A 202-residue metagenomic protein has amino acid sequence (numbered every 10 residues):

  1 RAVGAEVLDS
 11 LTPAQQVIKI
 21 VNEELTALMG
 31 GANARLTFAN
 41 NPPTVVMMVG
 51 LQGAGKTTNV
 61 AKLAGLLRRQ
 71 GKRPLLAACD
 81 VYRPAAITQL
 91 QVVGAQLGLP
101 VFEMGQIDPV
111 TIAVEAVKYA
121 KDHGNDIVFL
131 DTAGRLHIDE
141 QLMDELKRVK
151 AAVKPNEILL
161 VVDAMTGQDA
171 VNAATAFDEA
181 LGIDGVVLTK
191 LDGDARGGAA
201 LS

Functional and structural regions predicted by a protein language model:
R1-C79, A86-T132, E145: Primarily NTPase-proximal linker/entry elements flanking Walker-type ATP/GTP-binding cores
R83-P84, G167: Alpha-helix N-cap/helix-start and coil->helix boundary motif
P84-I87, I138-E140: Conserved D-loop-proximal element of ABC-family nucleotide-binding domains
D108-D122, R135-S202: Conserved catalytic-core segment of NTP-binding enzymes
